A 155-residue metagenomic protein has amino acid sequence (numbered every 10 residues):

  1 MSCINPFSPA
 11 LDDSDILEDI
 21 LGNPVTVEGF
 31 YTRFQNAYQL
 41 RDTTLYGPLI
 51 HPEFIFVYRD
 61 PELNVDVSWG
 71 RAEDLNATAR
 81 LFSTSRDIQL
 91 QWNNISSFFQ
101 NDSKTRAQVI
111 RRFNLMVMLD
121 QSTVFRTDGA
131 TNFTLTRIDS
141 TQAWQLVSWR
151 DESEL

Functional and structural regions predicted by a protein language model:
C3-L40: Short, low-complexity N-terminal intrinsically disordered segments enriched in polar/charged residues
I4-D15, Q108, M118-L155: Short beta-strand edge/turn micro-motifs at domain boundaries
T26-G29, R33, L45, L49 (+2 more regions): Extracytoplasmic/secreted proteins, especially bacterial periplasmic and envelope-associated proteins
L40-V57: Short, well-ordered alpha-helical segments enriched in acidic and aromatic residues
T43, R86-Q89, T141-Q145: Loop/turn elements at helix/coil->beta-strand transitions in domains of secreted/extracellular proteins
I50-E53, D60, S96, R111-F113 (+1 more regions): A mature extracytoplasmic/lumenal domain signature
I55-V67: A short gly/proline-enriched turn/hairpin at secondary-structure junctions
W69-T123: Surface-exposed, charged secondary-structure patches
